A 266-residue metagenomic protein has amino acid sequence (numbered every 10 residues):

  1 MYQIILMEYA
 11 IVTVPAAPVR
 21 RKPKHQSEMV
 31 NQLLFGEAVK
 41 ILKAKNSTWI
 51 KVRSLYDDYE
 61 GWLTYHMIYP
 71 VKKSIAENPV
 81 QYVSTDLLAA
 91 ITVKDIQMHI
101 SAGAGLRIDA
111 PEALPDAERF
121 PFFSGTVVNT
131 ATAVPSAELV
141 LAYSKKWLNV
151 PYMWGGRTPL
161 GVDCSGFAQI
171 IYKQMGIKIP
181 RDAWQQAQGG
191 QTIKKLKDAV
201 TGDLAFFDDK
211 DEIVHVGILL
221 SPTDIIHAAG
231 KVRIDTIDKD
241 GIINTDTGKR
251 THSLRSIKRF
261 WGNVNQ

Functional and structural regions predicted by a protein language model:
Y2-E8, E37-K40, R53-V150: Boundary regions of SH3-family modules and the immediately adjacent low-complexity/disordered segments in eukaryotic
L6-R20, I75-L88, I170-Q186, L220: Short, basic/aromatic beta-hairpin or loop at an interaction surface
P23-E28, L88-I96, A187-K195: Short alpha-helix capping/helix-loop boundary micro-motifs
S27, L33, I100, D198-A199: Short, well-ordered loop/turn sites that connect or cap secondary structure elements
P70, I193, L220-Q266: Aromatic- and glycine-rich peptidoglycan recognition patches
S144, G156-M175: Active-site nucleophilic cysteine motif
K178-D240: ...with weaker cross-activation on analogous glycine-rich loops/strands in unrelated enzymes
